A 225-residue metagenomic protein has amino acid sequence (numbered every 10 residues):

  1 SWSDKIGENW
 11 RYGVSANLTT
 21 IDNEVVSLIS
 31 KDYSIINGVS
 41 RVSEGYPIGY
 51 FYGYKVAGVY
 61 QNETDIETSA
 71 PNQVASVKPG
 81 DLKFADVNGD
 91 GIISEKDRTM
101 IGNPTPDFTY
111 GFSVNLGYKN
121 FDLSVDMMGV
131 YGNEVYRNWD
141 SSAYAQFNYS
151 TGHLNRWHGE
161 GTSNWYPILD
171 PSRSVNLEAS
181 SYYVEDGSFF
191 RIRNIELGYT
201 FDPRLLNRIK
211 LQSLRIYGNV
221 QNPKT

Functional and structural regions predicted by a protein language model:
S1, G13-S15, G111-S113, N194-G198: Membrane-embedded beta-strand positions in outer-membrane beta-barrel channels/transporters
W2-D4, L18-E24, Y118-N120, M127-N133 (+3 more regions): Transmembrane beta-strands of outer-membrane beta-barrel pores
S3-P104: Conserved small-residue
W10, P106-Y110, S188-R193: Residues that define the transmembrane beta-barrel architecture of outer-membrane proteins
Y12-V14, F112, Y118, L123-V125 (+1 more regions): Transmembrane beta-strands of outer-membrane beta-barrel proteins
P79, V130-Q221: Extracytoplasmic gating/loop element in the C-terminal half of outer-membrane beta-barrel translocons and assembly
D86, I92-I93, F112, N138-S142: Flexible, glycine-rich loop/tail regions that form catalytic "lids" or insertion modules at the edges of active sites
M100-D107, D186, N207: Alpha-helix N-cap/helix-initiation motif
